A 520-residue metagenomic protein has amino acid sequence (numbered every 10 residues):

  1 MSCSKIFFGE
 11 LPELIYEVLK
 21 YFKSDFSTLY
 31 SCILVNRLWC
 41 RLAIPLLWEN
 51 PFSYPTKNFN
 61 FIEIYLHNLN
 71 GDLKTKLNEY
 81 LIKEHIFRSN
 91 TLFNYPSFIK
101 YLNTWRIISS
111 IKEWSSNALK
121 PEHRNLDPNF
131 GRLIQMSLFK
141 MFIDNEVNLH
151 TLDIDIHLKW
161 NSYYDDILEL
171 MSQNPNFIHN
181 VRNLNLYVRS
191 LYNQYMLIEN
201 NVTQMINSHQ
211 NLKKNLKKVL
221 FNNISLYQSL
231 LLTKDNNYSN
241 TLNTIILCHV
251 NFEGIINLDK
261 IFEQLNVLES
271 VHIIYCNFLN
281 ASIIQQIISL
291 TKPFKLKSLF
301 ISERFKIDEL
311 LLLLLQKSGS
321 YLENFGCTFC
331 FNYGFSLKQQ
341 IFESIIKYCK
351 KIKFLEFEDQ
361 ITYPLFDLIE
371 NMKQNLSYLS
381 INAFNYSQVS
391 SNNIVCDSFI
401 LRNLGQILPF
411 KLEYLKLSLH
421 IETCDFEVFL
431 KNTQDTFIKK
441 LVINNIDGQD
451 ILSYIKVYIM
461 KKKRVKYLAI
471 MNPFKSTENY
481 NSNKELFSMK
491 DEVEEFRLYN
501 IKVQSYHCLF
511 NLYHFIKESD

Functional and structural regions predicted by a protein language model:
M1-K218, Y227-L230, K234, S239: N-terminal adaptor-interaction module of cullin-RING ubiquitin ligase components
S2-F7, I15-Y16, L81-T91, I111-M141 (+12 more regions): Leucine-rich repeat
K20, S24, R41, Y101-T104 (+18 more regions): Ordered, helix-dominated protein-protein interaction surfaces in large eukaryotic regulatory proteins
N50-P51, F354-E356: Acidic/polar loop patches that form or flank catalytic/metal-binding clefts of enzymes that bind anionic ligands
N94-Y101, I143-T151, P175-N183, Q210-K218 (+9 more regions): Leucine-rich repeat
N103-I108, D127-P128, D153-N161, N185-Q194 (+10 more regions): Concave beta-strand-loop units of leucine-rich repeat
I346-K347, F354, Q360-D520: Leucine-rich solenoid repeat modules
